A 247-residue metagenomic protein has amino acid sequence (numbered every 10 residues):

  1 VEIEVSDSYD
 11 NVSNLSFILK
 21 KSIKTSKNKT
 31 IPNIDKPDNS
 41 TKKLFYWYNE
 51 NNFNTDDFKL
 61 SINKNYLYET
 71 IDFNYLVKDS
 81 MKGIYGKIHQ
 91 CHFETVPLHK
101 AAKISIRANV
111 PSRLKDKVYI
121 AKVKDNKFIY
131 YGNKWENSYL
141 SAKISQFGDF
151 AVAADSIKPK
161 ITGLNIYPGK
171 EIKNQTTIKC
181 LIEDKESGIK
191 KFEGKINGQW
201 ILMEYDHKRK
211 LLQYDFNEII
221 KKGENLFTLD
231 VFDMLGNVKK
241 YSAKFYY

Functional and structural regions predicted by a protein language model:
V1-T25, G132-K134, Y139-A142, E183-Y247: Long, low-complexity serine/threonine/glycine- and acidic-rich segments characteristic of extracellular
N33-D35, S40, L44-Y48, F73-Y119 (+2 more regions): Proteolytic processing hotspots in large secreted/extracellular or virion-associated proteins and select intracellular
W47-F73: Predominantly extracellular/luminal regions of secreted and cell-surface proteins, especially disulfide-bonded
N63, K103-N109, T177-K185: Short edge beta-strand/loop segments characteristic of extracellular beta-sandwich folds
F93-F150, K191-E193, W200-L202: Proteolytic-maturation and junctional protease-sensitive modules
S156-T162: Proline-centered linker/hinge motifs at extracellular inter-domain junctions
G163-G169: Short, solvent-exposed loop/edge segments of extracellular or virion-exposed proteins
